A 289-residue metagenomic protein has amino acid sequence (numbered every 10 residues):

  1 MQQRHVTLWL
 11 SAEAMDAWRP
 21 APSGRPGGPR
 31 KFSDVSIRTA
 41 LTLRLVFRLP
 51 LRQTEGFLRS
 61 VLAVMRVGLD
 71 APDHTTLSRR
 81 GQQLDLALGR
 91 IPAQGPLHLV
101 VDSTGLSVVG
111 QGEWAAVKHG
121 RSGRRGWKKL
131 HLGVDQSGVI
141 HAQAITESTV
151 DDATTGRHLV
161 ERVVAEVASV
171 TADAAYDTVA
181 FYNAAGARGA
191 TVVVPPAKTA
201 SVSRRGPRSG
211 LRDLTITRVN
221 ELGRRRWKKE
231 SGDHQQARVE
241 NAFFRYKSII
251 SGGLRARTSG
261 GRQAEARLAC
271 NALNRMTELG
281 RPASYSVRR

Functional and structural regions predicted by a protein language model:
M1, A174-Y246, A256, G260: Helix-centered, glycine/charged polyanion-binding patches within enzymatic domains that contact phosphate-containing
M1-P26: Basic, low-complexity segments
S11-E13, Q94, S259, A283-S286: Short coil/turn segments at secondary-structure boundaries
R19-R38, T42, V46, R52 (+9 more regions): Polybasic low-complexity intrinsically disordered regions
M65-G68, R275: Short arginine-rich
I216-L222, G253-A256, E278-R289: A short, flexible helix-boundary coil/loop motif
A242-R245, I249-G253, N274, E278-L279: Hydrophobic alpha-helical segments
L254-S259, Q263-L268: C-terminal/domain-terminus segments
